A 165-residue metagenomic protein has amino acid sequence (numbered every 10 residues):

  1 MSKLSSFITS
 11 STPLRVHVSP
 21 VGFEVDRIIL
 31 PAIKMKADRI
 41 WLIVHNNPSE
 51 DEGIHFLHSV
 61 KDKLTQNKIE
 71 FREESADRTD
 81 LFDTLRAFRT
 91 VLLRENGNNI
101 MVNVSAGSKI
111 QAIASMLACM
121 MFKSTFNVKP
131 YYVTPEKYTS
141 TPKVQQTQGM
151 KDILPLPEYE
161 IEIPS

Functional and structural regions predicted by a protein language model:
M1-N99, I110-S165: Long, low-complexity, Lys/Arg-enriched
N99-S105: Short glycine-rich phosphate-binding loop at a beta-alpha junction
